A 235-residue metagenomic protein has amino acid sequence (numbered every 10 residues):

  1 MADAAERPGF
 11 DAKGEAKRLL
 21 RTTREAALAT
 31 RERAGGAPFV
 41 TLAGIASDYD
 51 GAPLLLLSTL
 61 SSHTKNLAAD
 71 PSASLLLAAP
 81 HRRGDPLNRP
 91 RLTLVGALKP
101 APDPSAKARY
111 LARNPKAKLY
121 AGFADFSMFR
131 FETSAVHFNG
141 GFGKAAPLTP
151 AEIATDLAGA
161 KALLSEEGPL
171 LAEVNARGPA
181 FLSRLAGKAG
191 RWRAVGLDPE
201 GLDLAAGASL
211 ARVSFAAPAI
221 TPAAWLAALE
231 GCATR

Functional and structural regions predicted by a protein language model:
M1-R235: Binding-site signature for planar aromatic cofactors or substrates
